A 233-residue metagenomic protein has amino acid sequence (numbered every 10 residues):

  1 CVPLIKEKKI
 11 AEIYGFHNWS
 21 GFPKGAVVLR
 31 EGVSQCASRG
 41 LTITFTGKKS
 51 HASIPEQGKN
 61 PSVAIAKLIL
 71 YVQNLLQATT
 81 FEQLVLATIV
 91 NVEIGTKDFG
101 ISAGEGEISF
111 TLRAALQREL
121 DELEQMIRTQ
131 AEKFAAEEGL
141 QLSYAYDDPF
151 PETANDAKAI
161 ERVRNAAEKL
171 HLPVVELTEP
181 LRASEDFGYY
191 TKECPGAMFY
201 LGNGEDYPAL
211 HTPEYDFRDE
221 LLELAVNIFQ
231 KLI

Functional and structural regions predicted by a protein language model:
C1-T88, G95-S102, S184: Histidine/acidic-residue-rich, glycine-tolerant segments that coordinate divalent metal ions
V63-I233: Metal-dependent amide/peptide-bond hydrolase catalytic core, centered on the "pita-bread" metallohydrolase fold
